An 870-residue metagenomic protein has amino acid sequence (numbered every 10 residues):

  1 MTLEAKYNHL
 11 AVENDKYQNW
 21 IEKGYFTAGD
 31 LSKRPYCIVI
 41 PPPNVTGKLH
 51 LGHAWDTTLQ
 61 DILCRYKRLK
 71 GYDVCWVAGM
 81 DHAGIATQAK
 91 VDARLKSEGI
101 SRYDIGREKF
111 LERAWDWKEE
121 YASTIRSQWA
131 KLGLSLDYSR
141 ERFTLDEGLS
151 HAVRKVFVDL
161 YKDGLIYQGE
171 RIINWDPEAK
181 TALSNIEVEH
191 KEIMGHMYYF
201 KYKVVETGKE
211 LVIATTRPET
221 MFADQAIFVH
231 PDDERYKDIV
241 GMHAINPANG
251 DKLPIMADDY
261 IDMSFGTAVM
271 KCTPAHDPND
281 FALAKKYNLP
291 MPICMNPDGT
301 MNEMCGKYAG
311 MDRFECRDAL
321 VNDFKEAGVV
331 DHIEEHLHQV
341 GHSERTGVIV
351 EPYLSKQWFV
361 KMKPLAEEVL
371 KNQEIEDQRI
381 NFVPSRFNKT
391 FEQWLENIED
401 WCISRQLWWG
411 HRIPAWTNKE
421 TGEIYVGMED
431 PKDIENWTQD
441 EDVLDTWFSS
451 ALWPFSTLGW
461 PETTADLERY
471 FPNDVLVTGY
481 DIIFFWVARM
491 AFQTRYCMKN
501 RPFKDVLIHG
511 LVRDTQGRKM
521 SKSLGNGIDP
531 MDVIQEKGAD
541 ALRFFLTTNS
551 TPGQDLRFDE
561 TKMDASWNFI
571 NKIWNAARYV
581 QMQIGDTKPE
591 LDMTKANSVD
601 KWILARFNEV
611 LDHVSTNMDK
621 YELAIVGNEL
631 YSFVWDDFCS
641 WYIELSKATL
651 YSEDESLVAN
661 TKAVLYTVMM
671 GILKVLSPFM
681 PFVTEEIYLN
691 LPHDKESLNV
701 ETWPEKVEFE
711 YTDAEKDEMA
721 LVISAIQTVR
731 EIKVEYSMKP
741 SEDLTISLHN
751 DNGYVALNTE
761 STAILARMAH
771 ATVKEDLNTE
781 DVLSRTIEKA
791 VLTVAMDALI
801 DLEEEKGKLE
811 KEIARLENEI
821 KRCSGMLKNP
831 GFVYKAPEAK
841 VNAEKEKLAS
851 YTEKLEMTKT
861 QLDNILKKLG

Functional and structural regions predicted by a protein language model:
M1-D232, M256, T273-K286, P290-M304 (+10 more regions): N-terminal, positively charged nucleic-acid-binding surface of large information/translation enzymes
M1-N8, K371-R386: Short, contiguous pre-domain boundary segments
S32-I40, I62, E98-S101, R126-G133 (+9 more regions): Active-site-adjacent bridging/hinge elements
G52-C64, M80-D81, L149-A152, E210-D323 (+7 more regions): Structured ligand/cofactor/substrate-binding pocket environments in proteins
R65-D73, R94-R107, S127, K131-L136 (+17 more regions): Secondary-structure transition/capping motifs at alpha-helix termini and the adjoining loop/turn into the next element
A179, N249, T346, N418-T421 (+1 more regions): Short Cys/His-rich metal-coordination motifs, predominantly Zn2+-binding knuckles/fingers
Y198-V204, M242-P247, G341-R345, W416 (+1 more regions): Short acidic-hydrophobic surface loop/beta-edge motif
Y199, Q393-F448, L452, Y496-A539 (+1 more regions): Feature 926 captures the class I aminoacyl-tRNA synthetase adenylation module centered on the KMSKS loop
